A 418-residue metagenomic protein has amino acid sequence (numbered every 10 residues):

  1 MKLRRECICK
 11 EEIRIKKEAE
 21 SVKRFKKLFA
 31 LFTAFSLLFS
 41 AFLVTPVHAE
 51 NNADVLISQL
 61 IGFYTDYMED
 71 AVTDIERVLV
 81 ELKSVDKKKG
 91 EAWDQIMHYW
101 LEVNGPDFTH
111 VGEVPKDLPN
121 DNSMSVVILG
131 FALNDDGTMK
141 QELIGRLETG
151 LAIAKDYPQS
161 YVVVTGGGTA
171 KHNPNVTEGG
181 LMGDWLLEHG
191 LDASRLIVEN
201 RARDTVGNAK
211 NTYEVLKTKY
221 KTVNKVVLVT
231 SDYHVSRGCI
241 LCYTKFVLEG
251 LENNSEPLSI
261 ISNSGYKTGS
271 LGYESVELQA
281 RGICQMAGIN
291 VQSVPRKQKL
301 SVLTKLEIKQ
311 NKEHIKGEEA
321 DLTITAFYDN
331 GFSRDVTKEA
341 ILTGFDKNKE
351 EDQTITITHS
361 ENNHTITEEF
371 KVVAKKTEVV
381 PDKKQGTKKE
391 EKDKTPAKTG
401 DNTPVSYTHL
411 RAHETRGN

Functional and structural regions predicted by a protein language model:
C7, H48-S123, K210-V302: Extended hydrophobic blocks
F32-A41: Bacterial N-terminal signal peptides
V47-A49, L300-K305, F370-Y407: Intrinsically disordered, low-complexity repeat and linker tracts
N51-R203: N-terminal beta-strand-loop-alpha-helix module at the start of alpha/beta ligand-binding or catalytic domains
V302-S333: Solvent-exposed, low-complexity, repeat-rich "mucin-like" stalks and linkers
S333-E361: Serine/threonine-rich, repeat-prone extracellular segments and beta-strand-based repeat modules of secreted/surface
T408-T415: Conserved small/polar residues in nucleotide/adenosyl-binding loops
